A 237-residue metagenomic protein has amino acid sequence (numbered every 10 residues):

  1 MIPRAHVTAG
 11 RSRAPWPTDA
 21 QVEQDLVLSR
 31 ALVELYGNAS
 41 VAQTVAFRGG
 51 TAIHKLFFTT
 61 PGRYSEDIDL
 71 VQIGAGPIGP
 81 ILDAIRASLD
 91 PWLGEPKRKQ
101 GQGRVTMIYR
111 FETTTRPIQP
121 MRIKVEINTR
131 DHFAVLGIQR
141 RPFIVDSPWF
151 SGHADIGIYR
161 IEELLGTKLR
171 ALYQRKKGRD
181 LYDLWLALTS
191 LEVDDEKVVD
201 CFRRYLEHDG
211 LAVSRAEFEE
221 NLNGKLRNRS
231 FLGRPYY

Functional and structural regions predicted by a protein language model:
M1-V45, L56-Y64, I68, Q72-Y237: Structured mid-to-C-terminal alpha-helical surface segments
F47-A52: Glycine-rich beta-strand-to-loop/alpha-helix junction loops that act as flexible
